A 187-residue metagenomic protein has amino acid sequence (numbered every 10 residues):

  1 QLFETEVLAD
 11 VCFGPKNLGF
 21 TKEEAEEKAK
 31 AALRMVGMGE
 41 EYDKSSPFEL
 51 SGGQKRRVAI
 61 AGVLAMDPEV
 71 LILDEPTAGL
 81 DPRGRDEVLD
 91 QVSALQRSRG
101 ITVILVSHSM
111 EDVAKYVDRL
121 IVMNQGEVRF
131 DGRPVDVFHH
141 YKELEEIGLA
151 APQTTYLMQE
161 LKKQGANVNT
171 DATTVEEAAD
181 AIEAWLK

Functional and structural regions predicted by a protein language model:
E24-E41: Conserved ABC ATPase "signature" region
S46-L50, Q54: Conserved ABC ATPase signature
I60: Hydrophobic anchor residue at the start of the ABC signature
D67: Conserved catalytic motifs of ABC-family nucleotide-binding domains
L71-D74: Catalytic Walker B motif of ABC-type/P-loop ATPase nucleotide-binding domains
V113-K115: A short, surface-exposed alpha-helical micro-motif characterized by mixed small hydrophobic and charged/polar residues
